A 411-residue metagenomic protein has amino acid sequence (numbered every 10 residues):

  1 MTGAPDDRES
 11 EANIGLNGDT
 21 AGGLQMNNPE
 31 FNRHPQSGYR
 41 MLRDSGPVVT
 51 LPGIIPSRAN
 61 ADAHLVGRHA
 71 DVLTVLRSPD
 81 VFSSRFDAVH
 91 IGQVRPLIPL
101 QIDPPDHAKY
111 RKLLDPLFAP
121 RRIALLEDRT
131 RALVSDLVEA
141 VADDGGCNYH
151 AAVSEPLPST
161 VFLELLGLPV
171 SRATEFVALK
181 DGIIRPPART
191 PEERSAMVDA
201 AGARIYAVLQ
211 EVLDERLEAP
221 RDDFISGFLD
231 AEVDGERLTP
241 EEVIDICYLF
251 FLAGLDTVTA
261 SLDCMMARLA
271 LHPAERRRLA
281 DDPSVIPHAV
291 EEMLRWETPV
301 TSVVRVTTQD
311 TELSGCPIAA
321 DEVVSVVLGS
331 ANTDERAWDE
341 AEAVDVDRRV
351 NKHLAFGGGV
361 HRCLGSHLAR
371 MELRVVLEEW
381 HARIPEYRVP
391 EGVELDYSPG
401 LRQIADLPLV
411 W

Functional and structural regions predicted by a protein language model:
M1-W411: Cytochrome P450
